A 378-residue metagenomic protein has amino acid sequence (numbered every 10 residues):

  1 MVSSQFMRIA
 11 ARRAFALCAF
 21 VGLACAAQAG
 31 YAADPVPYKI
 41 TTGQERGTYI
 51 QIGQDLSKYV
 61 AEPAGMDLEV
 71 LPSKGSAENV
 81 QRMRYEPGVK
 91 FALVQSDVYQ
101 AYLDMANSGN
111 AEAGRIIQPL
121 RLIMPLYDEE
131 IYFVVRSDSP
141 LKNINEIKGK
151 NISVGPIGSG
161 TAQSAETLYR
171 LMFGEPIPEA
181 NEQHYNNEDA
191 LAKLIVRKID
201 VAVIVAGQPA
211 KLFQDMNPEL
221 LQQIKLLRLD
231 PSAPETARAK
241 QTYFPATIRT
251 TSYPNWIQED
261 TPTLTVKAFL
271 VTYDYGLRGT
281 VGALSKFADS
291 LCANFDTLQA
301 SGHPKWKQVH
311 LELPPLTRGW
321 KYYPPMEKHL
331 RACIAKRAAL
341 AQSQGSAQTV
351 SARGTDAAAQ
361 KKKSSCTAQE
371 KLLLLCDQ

Functional and structural regions predicted by a protein language model:
M1-A11: N-terminal secretory signal peptides that target proteins for export/translocation
R13-A26: Bacterial N-terminal signal peptides
P37-A61, E129-V196, L313: Bilobed "Venus flytrap"/periplasmic-binding protein-like clamshell domains and structurally analogous long
G53, S57, E69-A113, D189-K193 (+1 more regions): Pocket-flanking alpha-helical
S96, S139, L171-T280: Pocket-lining segment of extracytoplasmic ligand-binding domains
E112-L126, I131, Y253-T261: A structural signal for short loop-to-beta-strand junctions that line the ligand-binding cleft of periplasmic/secreted
K150-T167, Q241-L316: Ligand-binding clefts/hinges and TM-proximal coupling segments of bilobed small-molecule sensing domains
D189, A206-Q222, L226, D274-G276 (+1 more regions): An extracytoplasmic/periplasmic, membrane-proximal ligand-sensing/linker region
